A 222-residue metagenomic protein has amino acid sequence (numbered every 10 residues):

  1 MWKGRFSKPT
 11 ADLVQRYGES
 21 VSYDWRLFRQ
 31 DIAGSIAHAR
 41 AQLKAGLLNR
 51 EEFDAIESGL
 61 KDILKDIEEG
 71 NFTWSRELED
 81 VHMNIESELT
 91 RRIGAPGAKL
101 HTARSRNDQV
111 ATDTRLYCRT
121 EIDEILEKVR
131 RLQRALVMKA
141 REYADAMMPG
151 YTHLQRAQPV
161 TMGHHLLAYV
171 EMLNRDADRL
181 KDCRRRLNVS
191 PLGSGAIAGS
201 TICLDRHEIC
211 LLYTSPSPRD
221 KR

Functional and structural regions predicted by a protein language model:
M1-G199, C203-L212: A helix-coil-helix interface module used to build multimeric assemblies and to scaffold catalytic/cofactor sites
Y213-R222: Single conserved hydrophobic/aromatic residue that forms the stacking wall/gate of nucleotide- or nucleobase-binding
